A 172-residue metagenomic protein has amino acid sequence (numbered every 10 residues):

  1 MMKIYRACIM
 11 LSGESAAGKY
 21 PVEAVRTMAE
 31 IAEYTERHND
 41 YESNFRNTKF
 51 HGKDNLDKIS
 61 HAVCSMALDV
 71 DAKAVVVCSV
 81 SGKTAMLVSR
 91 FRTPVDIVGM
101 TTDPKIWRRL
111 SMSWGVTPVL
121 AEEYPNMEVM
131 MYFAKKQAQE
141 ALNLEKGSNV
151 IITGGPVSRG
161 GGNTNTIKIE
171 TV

Functional and structural regions predicted by a protein language model:
M1, V88, V150: Conserved, mostly hydrophobic/aromatic
M2-P21: Glycine-rich phosphate-binding active-site loops on the catalytic face of alpha/beta enzymes
K3, A7-C8, A29-Y41, L68-A72 (+3 more regions): Generic secondary-structure signature for well-ordered alpha-helical cores
S15-R37, I167-I169: C-terminal helical cap(s) of enzyme catalytic domains, especially alpha/beta-barrels
R26-A29, L87-V95, M112-V116, Q137 (+1 more regions): Short, solvent-exposed amphipathic alpha-helical segments in soluble enzyme and RNA/protein-processing domains
T27-C64: Long, charged amphipathic helices and adjacent flexible linkers at domain junctions
T84-M86, R92-V129: Nucleotide-binding motor/catalytic cores of P-loop/tubulin-like NTPases across gene-expression machines
M131, K136-T153, V157, T164-E170: C-terminal binding/interaction regions
